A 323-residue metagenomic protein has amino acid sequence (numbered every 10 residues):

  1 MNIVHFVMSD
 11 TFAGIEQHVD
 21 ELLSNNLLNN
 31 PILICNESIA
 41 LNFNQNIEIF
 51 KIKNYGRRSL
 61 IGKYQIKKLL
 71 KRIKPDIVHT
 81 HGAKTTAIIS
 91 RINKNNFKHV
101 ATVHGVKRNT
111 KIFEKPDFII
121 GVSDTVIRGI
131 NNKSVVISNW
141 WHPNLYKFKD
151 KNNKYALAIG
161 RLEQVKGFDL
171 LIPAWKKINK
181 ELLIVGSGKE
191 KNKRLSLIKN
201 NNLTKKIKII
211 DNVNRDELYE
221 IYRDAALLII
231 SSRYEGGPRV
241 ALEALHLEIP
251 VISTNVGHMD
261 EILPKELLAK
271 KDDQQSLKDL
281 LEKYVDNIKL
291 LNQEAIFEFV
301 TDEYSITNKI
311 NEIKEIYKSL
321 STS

Functional and structural regions predicted by a protein language model:
V4, F148-K166, I172-N179, L183: Conserved donor-binding/catalytic core segment of Leloir-type glycosyltransferases
H5-G62, L69: N-terminal strand-loop element at the rim of the active site of nucleotide-sugar-dependent glycosyltransferases
S59, T80-T86, V103: Short His-centered aromatic/hydrophobic patch
L70, N212-V213, E220-A225: Short alpha-helical donor nucleotide-sugar binding micro-motif in glycosyltransferases
K115-K147: Donor nucleotide-sugar binding/catalytic pocket of nucleotide-sugar-dependent glycosyltransferases
R233: Aromatic "clamp/platform" in nucleotide-sugar-dependent glycosyltransferases that forms part of the donor/acceptor
P250-S253: Short hydrophobic beta-strand element within catalytic cores of glycosyltransferases and related nucleotide-activated
E266-Q275, E282-I288: Conserved acidic donor-binding segment of nucleotide-sugar-dependent glycosyltransferases
